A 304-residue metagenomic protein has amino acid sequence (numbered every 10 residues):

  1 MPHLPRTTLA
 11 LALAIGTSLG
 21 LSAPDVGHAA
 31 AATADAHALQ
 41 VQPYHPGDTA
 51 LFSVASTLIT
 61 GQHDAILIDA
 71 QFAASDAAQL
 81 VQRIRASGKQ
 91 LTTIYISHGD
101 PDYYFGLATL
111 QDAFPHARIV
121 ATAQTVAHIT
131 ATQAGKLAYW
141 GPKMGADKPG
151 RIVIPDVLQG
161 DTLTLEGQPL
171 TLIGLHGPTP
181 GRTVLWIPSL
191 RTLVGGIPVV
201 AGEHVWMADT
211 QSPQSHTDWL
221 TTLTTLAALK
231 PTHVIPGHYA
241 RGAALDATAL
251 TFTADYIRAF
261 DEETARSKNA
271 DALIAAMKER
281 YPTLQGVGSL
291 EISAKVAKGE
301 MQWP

Functional and structural regions predicted by a protein language model:
M1-L4: N-terminal secretory signal peptides that target proteins for export/translocation
T8-S22: Bacterial N-terminal signal peptides
G20-A32: Signal peptide processing junction and immediate N-terminal pro/mature segment of secreted/exported proteins
D35-A86, V184-I197: Conserved beta-strand hairpin/beta-sheet module of binuclear metal-dependent hydrolase folds, prominently
D48-T49, A65, F72-S75, H98-Y103 (+5 more regions): Solvent-exposed loop/turn segments at secondary-structure junctions within structured extracellular/periplasmic domains
F72-A73, I173-G177, G181-T251, D255 (+1 more regions): Metallo-beta-lactamase
A86-T162: Active-site HxH/HxHxD metal-binding segment of metal-dependent hydrolases
A228-H233, R241-P304: Accessory terminal helices/loops
